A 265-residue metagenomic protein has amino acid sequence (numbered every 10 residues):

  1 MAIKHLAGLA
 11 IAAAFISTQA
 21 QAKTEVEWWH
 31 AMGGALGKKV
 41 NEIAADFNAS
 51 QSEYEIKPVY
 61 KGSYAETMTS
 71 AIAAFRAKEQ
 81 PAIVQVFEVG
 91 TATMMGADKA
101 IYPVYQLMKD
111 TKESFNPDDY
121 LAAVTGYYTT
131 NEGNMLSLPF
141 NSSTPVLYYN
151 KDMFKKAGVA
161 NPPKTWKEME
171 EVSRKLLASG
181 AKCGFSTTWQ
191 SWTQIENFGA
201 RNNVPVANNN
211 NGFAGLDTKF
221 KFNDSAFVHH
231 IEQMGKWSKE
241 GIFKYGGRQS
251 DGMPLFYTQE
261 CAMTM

Functional and structural regions predicted by a protein language model:
M1-Q21: Gram-negative bacterial Sec-dependent N-terminal signal peptides
G8, Q21-D98, K109-N116, N161 (+1 more regions): Conserved N-terminal structural module of periplasmic/extracytoplasmic solute-binding proteins
Q21-E27, N48-Y54, E132-N134, K155 (+1 more regions): Immediate post-signal peptide segment of exported/extracytoplasmic ligand-binding proteins
F75-V86, A100-Y102, A181-C183, T258-M265: Alpha-to-beta junction loops
F87-T144, E170, E196-A200: Hinge/lid segment of periplasmic solute-binding proteins
Y105-Y120, V204-H229: Short, solvent-exposed loop/beta-turn-alpha elements that line the ligand-binding surface or hinge of extracytoplasmic
N131-F140, P145, E170-K219, C261: Extracytoplasmic/periplasmic solute-binding protein
S173-K175, G215-G246: Glycine-centered hinge/linker elements that transmit conformational signals in sensory and ligand-binding systems
